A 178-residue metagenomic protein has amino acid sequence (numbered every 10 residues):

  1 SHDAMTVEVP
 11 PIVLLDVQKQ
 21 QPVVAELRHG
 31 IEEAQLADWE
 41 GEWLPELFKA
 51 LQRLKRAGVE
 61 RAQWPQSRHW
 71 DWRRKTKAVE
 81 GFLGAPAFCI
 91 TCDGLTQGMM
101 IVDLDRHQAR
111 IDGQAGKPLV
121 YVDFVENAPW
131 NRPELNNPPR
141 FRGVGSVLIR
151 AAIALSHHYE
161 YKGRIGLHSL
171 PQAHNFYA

Functional and structural regions predicted by a protein language model:
S1-R140, V147, A154-G166, Q172-H174 (+1 more regions): Non-catalytic substrate-recognition and accessory regions of acyl/acetyltransferase enzymes
